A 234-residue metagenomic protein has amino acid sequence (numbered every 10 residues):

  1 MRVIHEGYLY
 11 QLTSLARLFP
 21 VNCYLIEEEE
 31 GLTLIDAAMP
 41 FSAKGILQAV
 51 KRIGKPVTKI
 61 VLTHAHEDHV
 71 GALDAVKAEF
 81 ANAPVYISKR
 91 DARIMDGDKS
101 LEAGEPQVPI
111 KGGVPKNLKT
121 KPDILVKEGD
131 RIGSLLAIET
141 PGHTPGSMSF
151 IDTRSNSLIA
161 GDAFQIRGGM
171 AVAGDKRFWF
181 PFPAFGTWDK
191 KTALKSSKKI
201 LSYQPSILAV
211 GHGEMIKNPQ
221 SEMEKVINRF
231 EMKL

Functional and structural regions predicted by a protein language model:
M1-R52, F150-G161: Conserved beta-strand hairpin/beta-sheet module of binuclear metal-dependent hydrolase folds, prominently
V3-H5, K89-E139, T144, W188 (+1 more regions): Metallo-beta-lactamase
I26, D36, I46, H64 (+8 more regions): Divalent metal-coordination and catalytic microenvironments
L32, I60, P84, L158 (+1 more regions): Hydrophobic "anchor" residues on beta-strands that sit immediately upstream of conserved functional sites
P40, R131-I132, L136-E139, P145-P219 (+2 more regions): Metallo-beta-lactamase
S42, A49-K127, I227-N228: Active-site HxH/HxHxD metal-binding segment of metal-dependent hydrolases
G45, A72, P219-M223: Residues at alpha-helix caps and immediate loop-helix transition turns in enzyme cores, especially N- and C-cap
